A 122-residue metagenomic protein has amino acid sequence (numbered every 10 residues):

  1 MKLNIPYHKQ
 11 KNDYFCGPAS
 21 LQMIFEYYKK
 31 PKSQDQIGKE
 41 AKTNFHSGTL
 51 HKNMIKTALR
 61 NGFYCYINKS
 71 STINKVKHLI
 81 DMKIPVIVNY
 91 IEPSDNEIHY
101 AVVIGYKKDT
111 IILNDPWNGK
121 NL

Functional and structural regions predicted by a protein language model:
M1-Y14, P31-K32: Flexible propeptides and autoinhibitory/regulatory segments associated with cysteine proteases
L3, F25-Y27, P31, Q36-L122: Conserved active-site-adjacent core of cysteine acyl-enzyme catalytic domains
N12-D13, G17, L50: Hydrophobic (often cysteine-bearing) scaffold residues that line and stabilize catalytic clefts of nucleotide/cofactor
P18-L21, E26: Long, hydrophobic N-terminal alpha-helical segment
